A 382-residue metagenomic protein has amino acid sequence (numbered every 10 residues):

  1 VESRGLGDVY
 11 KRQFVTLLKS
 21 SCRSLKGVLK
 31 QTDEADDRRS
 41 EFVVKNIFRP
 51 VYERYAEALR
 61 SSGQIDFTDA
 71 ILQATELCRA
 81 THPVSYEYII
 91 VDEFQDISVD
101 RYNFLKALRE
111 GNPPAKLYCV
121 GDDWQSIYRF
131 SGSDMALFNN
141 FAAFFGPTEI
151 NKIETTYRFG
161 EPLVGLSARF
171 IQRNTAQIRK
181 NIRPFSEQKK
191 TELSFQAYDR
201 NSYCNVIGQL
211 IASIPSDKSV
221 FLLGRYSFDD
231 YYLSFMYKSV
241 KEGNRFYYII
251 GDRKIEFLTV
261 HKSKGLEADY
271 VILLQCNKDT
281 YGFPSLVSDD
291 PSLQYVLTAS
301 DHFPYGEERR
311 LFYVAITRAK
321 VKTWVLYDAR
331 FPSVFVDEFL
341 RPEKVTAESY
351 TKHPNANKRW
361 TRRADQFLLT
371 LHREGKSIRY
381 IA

Functional and structural regions predicted by a protein language model:
V1-Y10: Single conserved hydrophobic/aromatic residue that forms the stacking wall/gate of nucleotide- or nucleobase-binding
R39-L137, T155, G265: Conserved helicase NTPase motor core
A74, R253-H261: Conserved two-lobed SF2 helicase motor
V99-K190, V336: Conserved RecA-like helicase ATPase core segment that couples NTP binding/hydrolysis to strand translocation
P147-E149, T155-I250, S263, P304-G306: Helicase P-loop NTPase motor core
P215-S219, K262-A329, S333-V334, E338 (+1 more regions): Conserved helicase C-terminal RecA-like lobe
T361-K376: Short, amphipathic alpha-helical "recognition" segments used to contact nucleic acids or chromatin
I381-A382: Short alpha-helical "recognition helix" segments of helix-turn-helix
